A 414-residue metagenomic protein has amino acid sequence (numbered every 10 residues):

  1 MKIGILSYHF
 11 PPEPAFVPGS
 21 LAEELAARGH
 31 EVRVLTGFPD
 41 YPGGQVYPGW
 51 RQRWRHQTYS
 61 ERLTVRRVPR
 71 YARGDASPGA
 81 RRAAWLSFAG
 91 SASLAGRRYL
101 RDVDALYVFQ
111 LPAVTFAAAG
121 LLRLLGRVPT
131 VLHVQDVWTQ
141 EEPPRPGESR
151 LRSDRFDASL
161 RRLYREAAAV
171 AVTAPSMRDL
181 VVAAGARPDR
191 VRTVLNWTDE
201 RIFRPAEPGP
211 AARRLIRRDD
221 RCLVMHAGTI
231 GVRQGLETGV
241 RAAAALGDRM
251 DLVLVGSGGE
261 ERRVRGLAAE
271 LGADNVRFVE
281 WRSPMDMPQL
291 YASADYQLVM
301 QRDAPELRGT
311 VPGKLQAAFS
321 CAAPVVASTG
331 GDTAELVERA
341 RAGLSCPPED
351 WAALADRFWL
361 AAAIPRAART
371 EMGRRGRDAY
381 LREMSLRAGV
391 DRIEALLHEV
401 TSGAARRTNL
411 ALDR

Functional and structural regions predicted by a protein language model:
M1-Y59, T408-R414: N-terminal subdomain of nucleotide-sugar transferases
F38, S176, W197: Carbohydrate-associated surface elements
R97, V114-A117, L121-L125, R150-V172: Membrane-proximal helix-turn-helix segments that form the acceptor-binding/catalytic region of lipid-linked
R218-Q234, G239-A243, V253: Conserved donor-binding/catalytic core segment of Leloir-type glycosyltransferases
M250, R262-Q289: Nucleotide-activated donor-binding/catalytic signature segment of Leloir-type glycosyltransferases, i.e., the conserved
Y296-V299, A317-S328: Short hydrophobic beta-strand element within catalytic cores of glycosyltransferases and related nucleotide-activated
A334-L360, A367: Change "using UDP/GDP/dTDP sugars" to "using nucleotide sugars
L360, A367-E383: A short, well-ordered alpha-helix in the C-terminal region of glycosyltransferases
